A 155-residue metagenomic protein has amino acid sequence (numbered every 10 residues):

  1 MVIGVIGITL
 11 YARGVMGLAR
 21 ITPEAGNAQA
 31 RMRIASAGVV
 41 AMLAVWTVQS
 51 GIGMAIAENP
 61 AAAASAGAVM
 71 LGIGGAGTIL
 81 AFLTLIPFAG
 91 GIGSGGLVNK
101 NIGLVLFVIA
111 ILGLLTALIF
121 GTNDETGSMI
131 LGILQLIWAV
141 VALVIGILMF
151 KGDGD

Functional and structural regions predicted by a protein language model:
M1-D155: Hydrophobic, aromatic-enriched alpha-helical segments typical of multi-pass transmembrane helices
